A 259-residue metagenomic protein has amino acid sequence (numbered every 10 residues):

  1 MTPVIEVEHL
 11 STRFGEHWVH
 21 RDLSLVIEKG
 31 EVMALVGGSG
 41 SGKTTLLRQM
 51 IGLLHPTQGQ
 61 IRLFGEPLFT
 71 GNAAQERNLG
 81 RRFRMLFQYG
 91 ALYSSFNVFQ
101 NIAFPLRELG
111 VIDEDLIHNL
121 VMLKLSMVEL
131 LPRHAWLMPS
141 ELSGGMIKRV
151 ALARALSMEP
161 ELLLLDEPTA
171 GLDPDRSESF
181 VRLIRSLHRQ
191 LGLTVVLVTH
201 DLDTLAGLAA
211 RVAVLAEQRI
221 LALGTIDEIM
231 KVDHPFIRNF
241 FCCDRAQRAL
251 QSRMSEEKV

Functional and structural regions predicted by a protein language model:
I51: Helix-to-loop junction immediately C-terminal to a conserved catalytic motif
D115-R133: Conserved ABC ATPase "signature" region
M138-L142, M146: Conserved ABC ATPase signature
E159: Conserved catalytic motifs of ABC-family nucleotide-binding domains
L163-D166: Catalytic Walker B motif of ABC-type/P-loop ATPase nucleotide-binding domains
